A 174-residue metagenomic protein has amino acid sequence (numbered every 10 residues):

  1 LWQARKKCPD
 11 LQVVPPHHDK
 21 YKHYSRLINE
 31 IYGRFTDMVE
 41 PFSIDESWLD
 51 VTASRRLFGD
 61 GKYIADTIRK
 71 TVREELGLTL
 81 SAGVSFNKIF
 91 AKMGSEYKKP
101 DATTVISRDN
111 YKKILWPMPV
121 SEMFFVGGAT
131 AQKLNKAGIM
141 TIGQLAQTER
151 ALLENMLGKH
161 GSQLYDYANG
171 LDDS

Functional and structural regions predicted by a protein language model:
L1-N169: Gly/Gly-Pro- and Ser/Thr-rich, intrinsically disordered tail segments characteristic of DNA damage-repair and tolerance
